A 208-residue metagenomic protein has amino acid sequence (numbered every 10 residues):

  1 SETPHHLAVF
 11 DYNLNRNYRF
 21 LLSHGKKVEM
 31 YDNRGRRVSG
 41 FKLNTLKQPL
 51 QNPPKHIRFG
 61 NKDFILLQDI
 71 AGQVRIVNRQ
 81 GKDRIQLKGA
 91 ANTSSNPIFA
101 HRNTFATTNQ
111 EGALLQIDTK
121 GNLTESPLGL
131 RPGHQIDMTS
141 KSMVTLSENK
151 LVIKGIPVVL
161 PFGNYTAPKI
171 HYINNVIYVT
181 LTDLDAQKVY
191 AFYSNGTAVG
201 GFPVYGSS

Functional and structural regions predicted by a protein language model:
S1-T3, R36-L46, K82-G89, L123-G129 (+2 more regions): Aromatic (tryptophan-biased) beta-strands that constitute blades/sheets of beta-rich domains
E2-F10, K47-I57, A90-N103, L128-K141 (+2 more regions): Repeated scaffold domains used in trafficking and secretory/extracellular systems, primarily beta-propellers
E2-H24: Beta-strand-rich domains and repeat architectures in extracellular enzymes and scaffolds, especially beta-propellers
N15-L21, N61-L67, N103-A106, K141-V144 (+1 more regions): Acidic/hydrophobic-patterned starts of short beta strands in beta-sheet-rich repeat architectures
G25-E29, I70-R75, Q110-L115, S147-V152 (+1 more regions): Loop/turn residues immediately N-terminal
V28, K169, V179-Y205: C-terminal soluble interaction/assembly domains
Y31-D32, V77-N78, I117-T119, G155 (+1 more regions): Structural recognition of the beta-propeller blade-terminating site
I98-F99, T104-T124, Q135-I136, S142-N149: Solenoidal tandem-repeat scaffolds enriched in leucines and small polar residues
